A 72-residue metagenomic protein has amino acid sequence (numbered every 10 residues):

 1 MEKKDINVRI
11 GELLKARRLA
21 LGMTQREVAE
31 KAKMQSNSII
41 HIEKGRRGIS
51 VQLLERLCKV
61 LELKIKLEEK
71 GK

Functional and structural regions predicted by a protein language model:
M1-R9: A detector for short, charged/polar N-terminal pre-domain segments
E12-E27, R56: Short basic helix-loop element that most often maps to the first helix and adjoining turn of HTH DNA-binding modules
G22-I40: Short alpha-helical DNA-recognition segment
Q52-L67: DNA major-groove recognition helix of helix-turn-helix/homeodomain DNA-binding modules
E68-K72: Short amphipathic recognition helices of helix-turn-helix/homeodomain-type DNA-binding modules
